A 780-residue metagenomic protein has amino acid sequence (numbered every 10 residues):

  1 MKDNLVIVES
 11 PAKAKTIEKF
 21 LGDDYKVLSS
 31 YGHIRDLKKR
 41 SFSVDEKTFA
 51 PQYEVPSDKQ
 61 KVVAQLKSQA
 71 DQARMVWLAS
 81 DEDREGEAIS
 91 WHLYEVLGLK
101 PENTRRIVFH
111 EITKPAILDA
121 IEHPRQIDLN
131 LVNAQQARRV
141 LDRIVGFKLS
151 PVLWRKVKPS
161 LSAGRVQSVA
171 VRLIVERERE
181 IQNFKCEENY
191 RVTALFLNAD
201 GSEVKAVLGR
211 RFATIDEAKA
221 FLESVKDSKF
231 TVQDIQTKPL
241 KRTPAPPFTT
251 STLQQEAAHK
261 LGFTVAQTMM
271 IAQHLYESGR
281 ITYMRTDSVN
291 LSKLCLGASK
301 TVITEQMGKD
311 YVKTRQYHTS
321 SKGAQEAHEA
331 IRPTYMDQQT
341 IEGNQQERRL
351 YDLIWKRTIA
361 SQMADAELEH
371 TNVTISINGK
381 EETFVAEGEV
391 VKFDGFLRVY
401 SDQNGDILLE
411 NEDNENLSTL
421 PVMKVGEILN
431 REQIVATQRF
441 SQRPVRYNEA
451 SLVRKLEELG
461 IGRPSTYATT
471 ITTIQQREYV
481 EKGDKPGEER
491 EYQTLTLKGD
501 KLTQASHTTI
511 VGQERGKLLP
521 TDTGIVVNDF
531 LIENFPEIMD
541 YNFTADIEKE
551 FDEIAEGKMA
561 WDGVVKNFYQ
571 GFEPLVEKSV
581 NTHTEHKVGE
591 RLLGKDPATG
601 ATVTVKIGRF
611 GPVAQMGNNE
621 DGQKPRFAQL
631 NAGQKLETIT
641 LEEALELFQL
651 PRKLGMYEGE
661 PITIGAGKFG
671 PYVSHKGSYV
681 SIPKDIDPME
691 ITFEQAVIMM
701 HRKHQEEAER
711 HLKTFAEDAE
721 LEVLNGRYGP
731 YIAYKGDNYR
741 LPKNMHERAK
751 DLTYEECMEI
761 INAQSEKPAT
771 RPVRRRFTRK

Functional and structural regions predicted by a protein language model:
M1-R139, K148, G209, G308 (+2 more regions): Intrinsically disordered, low-complexity regulatory segments
K2-L5, T16, Y25, S150 (+2 more regions): Basic, low-complexity terminal or inter-domain segments flanking catalytic cores
K39, L93-E95, L99-R106, K156-V157 (+3 more regions): Feature marking long nucleic-acid-engaging regions of large polymerase/nuclease enzymes
Q52, S80-E82, L99-R105, R125-V132 (+7 more regions): Short, polar/flexible loop-turn hinges at active-site or ligand-entry regions and domain interfaces
I112-A194, T237-K241: C-terminal or mid-to-C-terminal helical accessory/interaction module adjacent to the motor/catalytic core
A213-P247, K424-N430, V435-T437, N542 (+1 more regions): Metal- or metallocofactor-binding catalytic centers and their adjacent structured scaffolds across diverse enzyme
Q254-E256, K260-Q267: A conserved hydrophobic secondary-structure block that centers on an alpha-helix together with its immediately flanking
